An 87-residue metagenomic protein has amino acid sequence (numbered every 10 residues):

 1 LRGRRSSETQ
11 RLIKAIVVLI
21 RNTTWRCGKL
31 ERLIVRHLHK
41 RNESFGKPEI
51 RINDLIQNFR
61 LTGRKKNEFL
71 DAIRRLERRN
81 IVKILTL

Functional and structural regions predicted by a protein language model:
L1-R32, R36: Long, low-complexity, charged/polar intrinsically disordered regions in eukaryotic proteins
L33, D54, E68-A72: Amphipathic alpha-helical interaction segments
L33-R41, N58: Short amphipathic alpha-helical elements of helix-turn-helix/winged-helix folds
R41-I50: Short capping segments at the starts of secondary-structure elements
I52-K66: Short helix-coil junctions and helix-kink-helix linkers
T62-R78: Short amphipathic alpha-helical interaction segments
E77-L87: A short, conserved structural fragment
